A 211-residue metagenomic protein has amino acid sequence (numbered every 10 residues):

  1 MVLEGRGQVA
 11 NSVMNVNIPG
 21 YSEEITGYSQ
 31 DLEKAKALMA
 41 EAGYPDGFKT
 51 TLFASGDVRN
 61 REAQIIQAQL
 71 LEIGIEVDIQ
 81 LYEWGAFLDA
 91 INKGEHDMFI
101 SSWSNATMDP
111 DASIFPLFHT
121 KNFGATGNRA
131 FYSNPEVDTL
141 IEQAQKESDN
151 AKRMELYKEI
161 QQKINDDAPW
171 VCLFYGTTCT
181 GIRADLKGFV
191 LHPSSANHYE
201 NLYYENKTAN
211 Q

Functional and structural regions predicted by a protein language model:
M1-A68, E72-I73, S133, E159 (+1 more regions): Append "and occasionally in soluble cytosolic enzymes with long acidic Gly/Pro-rich linkers
M1-E23, L140-F174: Ligand-binding clefts/hinges and TM-proximal coupling segments of bilobed small-molecule sensing domains
V2, R6, E23-D31, A54-E62 (+7 more regions): Extracytoplasmic/periplasmic, Sec-exported soluble proteins
V2-R6, I18, M39-D46, L70 (+8 more regions): Sec/Tat-exported extracytoplasmic proteins
M14, P19-K34, Y44, A90-G94 (+2 more regions): Short, solvent-exposed loop/beta-turn-alpha elements that line the ligand-binding surface or hinge of extracytoplasmic
A35, F87, R153: Acidic, amphipathic alpha-helical patches
E41-V58, E95, F99-W103, E147-A184: Bilobed periplasmic-binding protein-like "clamshell/Venus-flytrap" ligand-binding domains
A68-H119: Periplasmic binding protein-like
